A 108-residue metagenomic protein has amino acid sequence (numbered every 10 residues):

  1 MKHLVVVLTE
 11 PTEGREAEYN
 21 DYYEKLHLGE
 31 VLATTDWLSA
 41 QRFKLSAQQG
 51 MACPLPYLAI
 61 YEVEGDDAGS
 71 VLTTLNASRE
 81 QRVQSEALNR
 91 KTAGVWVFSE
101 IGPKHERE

Functional and structural regions predicted by a protein language model:
M1-E108: Macromolecular interaction modules
